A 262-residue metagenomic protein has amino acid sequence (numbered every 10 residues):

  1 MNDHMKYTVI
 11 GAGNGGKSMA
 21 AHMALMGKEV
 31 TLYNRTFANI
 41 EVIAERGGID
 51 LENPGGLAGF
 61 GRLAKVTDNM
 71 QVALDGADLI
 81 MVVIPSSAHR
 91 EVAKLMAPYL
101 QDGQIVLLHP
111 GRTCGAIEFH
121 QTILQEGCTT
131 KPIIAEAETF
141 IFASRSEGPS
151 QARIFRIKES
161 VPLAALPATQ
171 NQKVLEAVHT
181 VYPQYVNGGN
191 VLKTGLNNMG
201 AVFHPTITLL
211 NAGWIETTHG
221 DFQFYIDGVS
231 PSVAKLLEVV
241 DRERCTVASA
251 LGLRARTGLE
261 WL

Functional and structural regions predicted by a protein language model:
M1-E52: NAD(P)+-binding Rossmann beta1-loop-alpha1 motif at the extreme N-terminus of oxidoreductases
M5, P132, E159: Nucleotide donor/acceptor-binding cores
F37, Q121, I141-V240: Substrate/ligand-engaging "lid" and interaction regions
G47-L63, K131: Short mixed-charge
G56-L107: Rossmann-like NAD(P)-binding element
S86-G148: Rossmann-like NAD(P)(H) cofactor-binding subdomain of soluble oxidoreductases
V233, D241-L262: Small-residue-rich helix-loop
